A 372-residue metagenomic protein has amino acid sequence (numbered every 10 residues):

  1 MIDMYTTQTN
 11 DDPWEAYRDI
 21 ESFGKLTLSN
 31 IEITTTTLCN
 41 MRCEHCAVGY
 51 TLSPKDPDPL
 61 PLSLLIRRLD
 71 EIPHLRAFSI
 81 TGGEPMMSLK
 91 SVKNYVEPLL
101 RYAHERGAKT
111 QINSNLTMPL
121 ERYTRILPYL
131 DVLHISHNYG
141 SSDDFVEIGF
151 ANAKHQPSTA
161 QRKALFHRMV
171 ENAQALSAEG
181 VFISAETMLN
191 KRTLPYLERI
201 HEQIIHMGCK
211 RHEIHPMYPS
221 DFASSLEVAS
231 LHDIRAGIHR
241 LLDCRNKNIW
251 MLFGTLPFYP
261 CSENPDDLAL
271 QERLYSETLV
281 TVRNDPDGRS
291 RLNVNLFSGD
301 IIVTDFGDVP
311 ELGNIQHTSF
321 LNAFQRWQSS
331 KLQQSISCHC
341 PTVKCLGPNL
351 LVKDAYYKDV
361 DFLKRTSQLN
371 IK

Functional and structural regions predicted by a protein language model:
M1, Q8-S29, D300-K372: Flexible mid-to-C-terminal extensions adjoining Fe-S/redox cofactors in radical SAM and related proteins
I2-I112, T117-R125: Conserved alpha-helical substructure of the radical SAM core
M4-T6, K55, D70, R106 (+5 more regions): Radical SAM enzyme [4Fe-4S]-AdoMet core and its adjacent flexible, acidic and glycine-rich loops/tails across
T34, R291-N293: Short, surface-exposed charged micro-motifs
C39, C43-C46, D285-R289, T304 (+1 more regions): Short cysteine clusters
R42, H74, Y129, G208-R211: Short loop/turn motifs at secondary-structure junctions
I66, V96-R101, Y123-L127, V170-A173 (+3 more regions): Short amphipathic alpha-helical segments and helix-helix/interface helices
T81-G83, N115, H137-N138, H215-M217: Histidine-centered beta-alpha loop that forms part of the nucleotide-sugar donor binding/catalytic region in diverse
